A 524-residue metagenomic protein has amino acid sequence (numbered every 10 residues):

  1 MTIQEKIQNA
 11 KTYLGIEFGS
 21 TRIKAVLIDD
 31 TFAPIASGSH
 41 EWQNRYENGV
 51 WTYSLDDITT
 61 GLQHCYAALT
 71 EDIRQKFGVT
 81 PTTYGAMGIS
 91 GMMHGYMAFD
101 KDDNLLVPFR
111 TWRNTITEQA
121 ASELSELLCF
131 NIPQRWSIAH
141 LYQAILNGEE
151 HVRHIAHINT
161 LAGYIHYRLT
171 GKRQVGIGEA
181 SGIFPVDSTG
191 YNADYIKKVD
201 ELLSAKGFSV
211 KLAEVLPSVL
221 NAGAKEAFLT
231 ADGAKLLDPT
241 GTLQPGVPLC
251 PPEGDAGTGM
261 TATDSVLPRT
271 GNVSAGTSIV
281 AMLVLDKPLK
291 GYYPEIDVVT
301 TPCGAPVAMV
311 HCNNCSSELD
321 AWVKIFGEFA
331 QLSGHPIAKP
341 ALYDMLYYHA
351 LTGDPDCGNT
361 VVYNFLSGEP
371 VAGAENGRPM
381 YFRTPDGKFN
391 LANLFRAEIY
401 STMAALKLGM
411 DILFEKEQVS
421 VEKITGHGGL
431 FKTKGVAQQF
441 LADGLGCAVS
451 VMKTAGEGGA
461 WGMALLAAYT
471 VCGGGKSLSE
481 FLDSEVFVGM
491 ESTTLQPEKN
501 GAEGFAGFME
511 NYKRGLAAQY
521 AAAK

Functional and structural regions predicted by a protein language model:
M1-H40, N44-Y46, D56, T60 (+7 more regions): Glycine/Thr-rich phosphate-binding loops that ligate phosphate moieties of nucleotide and other phosphorylated ligands
M1-N9, Q75-G78, Y142-N147, A231-T240 (+1 more regions): Conserved phosphate-binding catalytic cores of ATP/NTP-utilizing and phosphoryl-transfer enzymes
F18-S20, C129-E253, Y363-N364, F395 (+1 more regions): Gly/Ser/Thr-rich active-site cleft segment
H64-Y84, G148-V152, Y195, V199-L212 (+2 more regions): Phosphate/pyrophosphate-binding loops at sites that engage ATP/ADP/AMP, CoA/4′-phosphopantetheine, polyphosphate
C65, H140-A144, H166-L169, P185 (+5 more regions): Buried hydrophobic packing segments
T115, Q119-Y142, M490: Active-site-proximal helix-loop-helix substrate-binding element of RNase H-like nuclease domains
E126-A139, T270-N272, Y469-S484: A polyampholytic, Gly/Pro-enriched intrinsically disordered region
